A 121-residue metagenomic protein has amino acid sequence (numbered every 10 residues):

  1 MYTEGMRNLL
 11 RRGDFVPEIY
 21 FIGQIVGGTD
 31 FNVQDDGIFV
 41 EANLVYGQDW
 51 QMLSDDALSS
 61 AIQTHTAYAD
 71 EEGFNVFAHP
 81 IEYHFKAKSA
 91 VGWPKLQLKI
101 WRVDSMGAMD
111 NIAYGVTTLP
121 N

Functional and structural regions predicted by a protein language model:
M1-N43, G47-D49: Acidic, S/T/P/G-rich intrinsically disordered/coiled linkers that flank and lead into C2-type membrane-binding modules
M6-L10, V26-G27, H65-A69, I81-F85: Eukaryotic intrinsically disordered and solvent-exposed regulatory patches
P17-F21, Q34-I38, A42, F77-I81 (+2 more regions): Core residues of folded domains in eukaryotic genome-function proteins
Q24-G28, E41-V45, E82-K86, K99-V103 (+1 more regions): Structured beta-strand/turn binding interfaces of compact recognition modules in eukaryotic regulators
T29-Q34, G47-M52, A90-V91, S105-M109: Eukaryotic short linear interaction motifs
S54-A67: Short Trp-Ser/Thr-centered turn/loop motifs at beta-strand boundaries
A69-K86, T118-P120: A beta-strand/beta-hairpin structural motif
S89-N121: C2-type phospholipid-binding modules
